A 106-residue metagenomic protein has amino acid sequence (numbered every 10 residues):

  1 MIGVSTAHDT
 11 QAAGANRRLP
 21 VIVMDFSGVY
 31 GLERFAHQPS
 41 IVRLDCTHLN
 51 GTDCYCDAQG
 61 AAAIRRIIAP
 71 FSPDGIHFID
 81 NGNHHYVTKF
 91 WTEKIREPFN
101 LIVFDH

Functional and structural regions predicted by a protein language model:
M1-C56: N-terminal glycine-rich anion-binding loop in soluble enzyme alpha/beta folds
M1-D9, F71-V87: Short coil-to-helix leader/linker segments, especially the first N-terminal amphipathic alpha-helix with its helix
R18-L19, P73-G75, R96-F99: A general structural motif
V42-L44, R66-P70: Generic detector of short, locally flexible boundary/turn motifs and exposed helical patches
H48-G51, Y55-A61, R65, D80: A short aromatic-anchored loop/beta-hairpin motif
I68-F71, E93-I95: Glycine-rich helix-loop-beta junction characteristic of Rossmann-like nucleotide cofactor-binding loops
I79-H106: Active-site histidine-anchored catalytic micro-motif
